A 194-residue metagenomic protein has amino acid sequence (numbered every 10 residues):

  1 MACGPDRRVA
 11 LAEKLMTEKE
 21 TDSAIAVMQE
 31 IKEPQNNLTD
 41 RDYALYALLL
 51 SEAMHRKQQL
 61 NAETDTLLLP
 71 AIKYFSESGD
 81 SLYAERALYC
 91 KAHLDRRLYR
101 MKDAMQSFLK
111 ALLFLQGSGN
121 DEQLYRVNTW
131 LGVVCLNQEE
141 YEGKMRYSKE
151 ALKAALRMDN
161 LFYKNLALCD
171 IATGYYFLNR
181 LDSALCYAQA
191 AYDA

Functional and structural regions predicted by a protein language model:
A2-A194: A "functional boundary" signal
